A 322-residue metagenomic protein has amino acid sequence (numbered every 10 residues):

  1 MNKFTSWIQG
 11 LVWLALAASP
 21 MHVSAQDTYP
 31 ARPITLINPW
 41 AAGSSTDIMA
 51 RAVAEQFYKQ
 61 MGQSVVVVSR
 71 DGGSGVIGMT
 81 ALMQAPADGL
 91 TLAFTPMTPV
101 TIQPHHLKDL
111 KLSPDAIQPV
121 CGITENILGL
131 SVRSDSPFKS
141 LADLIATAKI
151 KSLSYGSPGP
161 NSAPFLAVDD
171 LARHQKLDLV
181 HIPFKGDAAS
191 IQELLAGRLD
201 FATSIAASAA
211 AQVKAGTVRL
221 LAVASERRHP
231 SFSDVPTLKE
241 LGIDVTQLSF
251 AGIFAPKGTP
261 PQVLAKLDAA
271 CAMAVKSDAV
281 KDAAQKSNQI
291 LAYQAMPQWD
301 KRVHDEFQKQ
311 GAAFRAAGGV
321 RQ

Functional and structural regions predicted by a protein language model:
M1-S6: N-terminal secretory signal peptides that target proteins for export/translocation
W7-L16: Sec-dependent N-terminal signal peptides
A25-D115, K151-S152, P164, K176-I205 (+3 more regions): N-terminal (or domain-start) structured segment
A31-P33, R173-L177, P261-Q322: An extracytoplasmic/periplasmic, membrane-proximal ligand-sensing/linker region
R51, E55, K59, T80 (+11 more regions): Solvent-exposed, polar/charged alpha-helical surfaces in well-ordered, non-transmembrane soluble domains, broadly
A81-L90, M97, P104-A189, L238 (+2 more regions): Hinge/capping helix and adjacent helix->loop/strand transition within the periplasmic-binding protein
S113-G122, D178-I182, D200-F201, V213-T246 (+1 more regions): Short beta-strand->loop
